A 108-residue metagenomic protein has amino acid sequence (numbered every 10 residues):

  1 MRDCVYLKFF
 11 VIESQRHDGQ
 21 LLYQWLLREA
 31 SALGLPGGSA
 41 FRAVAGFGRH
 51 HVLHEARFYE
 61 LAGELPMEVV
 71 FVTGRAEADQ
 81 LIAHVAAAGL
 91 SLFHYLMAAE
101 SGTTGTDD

Functional and structural regions predicted by a protein language model:
M1-D108: Positively charged, small/polar-rich N-terminal and surface patches that mediate targeting and assembly and bind
